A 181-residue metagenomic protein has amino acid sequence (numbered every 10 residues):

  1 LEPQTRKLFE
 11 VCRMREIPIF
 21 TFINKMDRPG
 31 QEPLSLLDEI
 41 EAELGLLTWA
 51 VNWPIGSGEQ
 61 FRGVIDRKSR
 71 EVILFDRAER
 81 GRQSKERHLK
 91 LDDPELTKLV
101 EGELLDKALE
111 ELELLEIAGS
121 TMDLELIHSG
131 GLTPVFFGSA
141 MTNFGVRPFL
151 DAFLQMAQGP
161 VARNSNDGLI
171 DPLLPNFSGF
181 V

Functional and structural regions predicted by a protein language model:
L1-V181: Structural and coupling elements of P-loop NTPases
